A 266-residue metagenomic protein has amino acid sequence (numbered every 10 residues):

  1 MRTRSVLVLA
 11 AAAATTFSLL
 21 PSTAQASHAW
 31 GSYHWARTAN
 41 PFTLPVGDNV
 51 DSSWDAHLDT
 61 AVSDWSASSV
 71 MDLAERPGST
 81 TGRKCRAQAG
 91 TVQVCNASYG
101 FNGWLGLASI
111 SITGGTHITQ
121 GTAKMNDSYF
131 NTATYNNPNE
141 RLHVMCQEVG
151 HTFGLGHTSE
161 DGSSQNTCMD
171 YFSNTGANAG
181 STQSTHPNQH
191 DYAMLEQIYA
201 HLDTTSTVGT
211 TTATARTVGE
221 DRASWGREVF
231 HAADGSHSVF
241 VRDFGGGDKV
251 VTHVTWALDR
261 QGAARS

Functional and structural regions predicted by a protein language model:
M1-T3, A11, S66, A177 (+1 more regions): Secondary-structure transition/hinge residues
R2-S53, D221-S266: Disordered inhibitory propeptide/activation segment of secreted metzincin zinc metalloprotease zymogens, centered on
A39-T43, M71-D72, T119-G121, L202: Loop/turn elements at helix/coil->beta-strand transitions in domains of secreted/extracellular proteins
F42-L44, V92, A123, T167: A broad, low-specificity signal marking well-ordered, structured residues that form hydrophobic/aromatic
L44-W54, Y129-E140, A177-T185: Second-shell loop/turn segments in exported
V46-D48, N96, D127, Y171: Pocket-edge structural micro-motifs
D55-G162: Metzincin-family zinc-dependent endopeptidase catalytic domain
A123, G156-S266: Metalloprotease/metallohydrolase-associated module, dominated by Zn2+-dependent proteases
